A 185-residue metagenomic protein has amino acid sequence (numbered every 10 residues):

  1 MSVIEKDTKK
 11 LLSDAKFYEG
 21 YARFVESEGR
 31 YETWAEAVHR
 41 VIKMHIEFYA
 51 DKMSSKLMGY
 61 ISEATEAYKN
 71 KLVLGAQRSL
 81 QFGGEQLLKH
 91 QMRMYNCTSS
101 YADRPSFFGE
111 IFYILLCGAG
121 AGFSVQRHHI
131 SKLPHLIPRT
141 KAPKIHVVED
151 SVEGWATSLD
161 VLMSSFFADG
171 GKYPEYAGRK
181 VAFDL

Functional and structural regions predicted by a protein language model:
M1-L185: Extended catalytic cores of very large enzyme megasubunits
